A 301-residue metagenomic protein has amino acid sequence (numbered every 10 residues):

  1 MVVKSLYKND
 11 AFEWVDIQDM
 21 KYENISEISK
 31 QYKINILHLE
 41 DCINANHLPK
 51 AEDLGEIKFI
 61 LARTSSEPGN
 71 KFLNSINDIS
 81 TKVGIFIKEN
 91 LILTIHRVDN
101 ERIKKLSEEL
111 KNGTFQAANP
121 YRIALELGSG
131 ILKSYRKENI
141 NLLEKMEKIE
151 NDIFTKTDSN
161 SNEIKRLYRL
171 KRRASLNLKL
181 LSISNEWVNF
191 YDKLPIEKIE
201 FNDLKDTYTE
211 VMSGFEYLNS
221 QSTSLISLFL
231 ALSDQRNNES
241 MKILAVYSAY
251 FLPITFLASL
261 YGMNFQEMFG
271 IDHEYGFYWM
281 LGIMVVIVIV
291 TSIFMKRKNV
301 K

Functional and structural regions predicted by a protein language model:
M1-T114, K179, I183-F201, M295-K301: Helix-boundary and N-terminal cytosolic regulatory elements
N9-A11, I123, N162-E163, G276-F277: A short, structure-level motif marking secondary-structure boundaries and short turns
A45, D53, T155, F265-H273: Generic structural "secondary-structure junction" signal
N74-T157, S161, K165: Switch/coupling subdomain of P-loop NTPase systems
G128, Y135, V211, V288-S292: Alpha-helical transmembrane segments
I131, K148, D152-I153, D158-M263: Membrane-associated alpha-helical segments
Y247-K301: Alpha-helical transmembrane anchor segments
